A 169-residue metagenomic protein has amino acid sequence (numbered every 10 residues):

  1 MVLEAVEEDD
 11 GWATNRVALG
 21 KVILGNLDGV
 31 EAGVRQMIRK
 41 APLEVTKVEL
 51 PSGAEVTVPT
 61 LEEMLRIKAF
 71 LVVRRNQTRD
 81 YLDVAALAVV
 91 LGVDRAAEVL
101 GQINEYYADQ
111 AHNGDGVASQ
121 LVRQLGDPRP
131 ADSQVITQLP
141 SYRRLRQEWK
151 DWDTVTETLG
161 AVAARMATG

Functional and structural regions predicted by a protein language model:
M1-G169: Compositionally biased terminal segments of proteins
